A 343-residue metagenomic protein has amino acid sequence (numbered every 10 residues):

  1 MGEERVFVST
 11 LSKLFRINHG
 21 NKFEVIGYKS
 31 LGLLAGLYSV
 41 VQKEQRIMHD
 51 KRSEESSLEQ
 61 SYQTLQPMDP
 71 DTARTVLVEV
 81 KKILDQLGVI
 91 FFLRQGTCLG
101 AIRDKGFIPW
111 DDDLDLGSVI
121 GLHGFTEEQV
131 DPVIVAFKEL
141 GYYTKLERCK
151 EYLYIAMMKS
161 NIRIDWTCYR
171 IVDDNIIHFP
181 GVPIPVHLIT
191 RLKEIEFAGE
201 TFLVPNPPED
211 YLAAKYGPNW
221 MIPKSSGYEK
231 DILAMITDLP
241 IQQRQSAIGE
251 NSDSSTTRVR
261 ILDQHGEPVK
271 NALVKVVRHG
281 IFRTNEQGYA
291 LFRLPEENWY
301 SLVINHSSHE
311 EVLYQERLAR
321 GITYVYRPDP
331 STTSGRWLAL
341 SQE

Functional and structural regions predicted by a protein language model:
S9-R94: Helical scaffold of the NTase/Pol beta-like nucleotidyltransferase catalytic core
Y62-L87, V133-P180, E196-F202, S226 (+3 more regions): Conserved catalytic core of two-metal-ion nucleotidyltransferases
K81-L114, I120: Active-site nucleotide-donor binding segment shared across nucleotidyl transfer reactions
G124-E127, L291-L302: Short Pro-Gly-centered beta-turn/loop motif in secreted/extracellular proteins
H178-E194, G280: Short acidic, Pro/Gly- and aromatic-enriched capping/linker segments at domain boundaries
T256-T257, H265-R278: Short, ordered, surface-exposed loop/turn motifs in non-cytosolic proteins
H279-R293: Short, acidic Ser/Thr/Gly-rich low-complexity loop/linker segments typical of extracellular and cell-surface proteins
I304-H306: Conserved structural position at the C-terminal beta-strand of extracellular beta-sandwich adhesion modules
